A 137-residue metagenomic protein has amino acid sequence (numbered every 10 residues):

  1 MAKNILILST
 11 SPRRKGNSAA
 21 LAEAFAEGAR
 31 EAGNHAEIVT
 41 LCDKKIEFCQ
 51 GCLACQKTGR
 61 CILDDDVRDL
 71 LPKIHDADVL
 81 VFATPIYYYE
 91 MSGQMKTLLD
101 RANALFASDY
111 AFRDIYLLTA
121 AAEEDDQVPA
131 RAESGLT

Functional and structural regions predicted by a protein language model:
M1-L105: N-terminal beta1-alpha1-beta2 submodule of the flavodoxin-like/Rossmannoid cofactor-binding fold
G93-Q94, F106, Y110-T137: Short, glycine-/small-residue-rich phosphate/pyrophosphate-handling segment
